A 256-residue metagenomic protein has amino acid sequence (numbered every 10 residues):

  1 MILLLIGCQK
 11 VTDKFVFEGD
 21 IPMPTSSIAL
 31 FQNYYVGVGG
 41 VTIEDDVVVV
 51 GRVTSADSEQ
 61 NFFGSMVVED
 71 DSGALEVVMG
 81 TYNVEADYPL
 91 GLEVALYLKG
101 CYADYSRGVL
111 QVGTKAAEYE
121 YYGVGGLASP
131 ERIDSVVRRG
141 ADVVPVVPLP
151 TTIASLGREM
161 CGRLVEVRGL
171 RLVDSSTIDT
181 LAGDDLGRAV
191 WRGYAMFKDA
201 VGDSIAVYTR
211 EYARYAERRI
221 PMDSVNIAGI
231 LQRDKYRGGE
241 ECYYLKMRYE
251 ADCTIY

Functional and structural regions predicted by a protein language model:
M1-C8: Sec-dependent bacterial lipoprotein signal peptides
C8-F63, V67-L90, A95-Y256: OB-fold nucleic-acid-binding modules
